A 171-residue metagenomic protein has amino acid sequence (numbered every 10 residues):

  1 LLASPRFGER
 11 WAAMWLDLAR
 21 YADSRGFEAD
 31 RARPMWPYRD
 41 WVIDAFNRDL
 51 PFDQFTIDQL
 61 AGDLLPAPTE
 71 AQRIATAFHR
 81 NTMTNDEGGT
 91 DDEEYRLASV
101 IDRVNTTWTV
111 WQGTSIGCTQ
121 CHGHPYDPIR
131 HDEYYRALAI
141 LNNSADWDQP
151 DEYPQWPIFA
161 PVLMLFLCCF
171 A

Functional and structural regions predicted by a protein language model:
L1-P161: Short, structured secondary-structure elements that scaffold catalytic or ligand/cofactor-binding regions
A160-L163, C169-A171: Long, non-membrane, amphipathic alpha-helices that form coiled-coils
